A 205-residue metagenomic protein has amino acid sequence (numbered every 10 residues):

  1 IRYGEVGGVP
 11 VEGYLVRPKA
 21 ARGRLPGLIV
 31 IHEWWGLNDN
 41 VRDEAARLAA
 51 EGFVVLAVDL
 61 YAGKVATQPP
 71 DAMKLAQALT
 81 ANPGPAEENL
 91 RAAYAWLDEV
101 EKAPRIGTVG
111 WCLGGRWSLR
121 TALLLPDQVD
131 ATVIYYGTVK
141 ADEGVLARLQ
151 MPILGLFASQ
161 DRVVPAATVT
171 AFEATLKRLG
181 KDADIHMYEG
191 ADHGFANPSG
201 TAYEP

Functional and structural regions predicted by a protein language model:
I1-V100, G194-G200: Serine-hydrolase catalytic machinery in alpha/beta-hydrolase-like enzymes
E44, P165-T175, D184: Short alpha-helix in the alpha/beta-hydrolase fold that links the catalytic acid
D59, V109-W111, V133-Y136, L156 (+1 more regions): Alpha/beta-hydrolase-fold catalytic nucleophile elbow
L90-Q150: Primarily recognizes the serine-hydrolase "nucleophile elbow" in alpha/beta-hydrolase and SGNH/GDSL folds
L149, G155-F157, D161: Short beta-strand/loop motif that positions the catalytic acidic residue of the alpha/beta-hydrolase fold
Q160-V164, H193: Acidic catalytic loop of the alpha/beta-hydrolase fold
K177-P205: C-terminal catalytic histidine-bearing segment of alpha/beta-hydrolase fold enzymes
